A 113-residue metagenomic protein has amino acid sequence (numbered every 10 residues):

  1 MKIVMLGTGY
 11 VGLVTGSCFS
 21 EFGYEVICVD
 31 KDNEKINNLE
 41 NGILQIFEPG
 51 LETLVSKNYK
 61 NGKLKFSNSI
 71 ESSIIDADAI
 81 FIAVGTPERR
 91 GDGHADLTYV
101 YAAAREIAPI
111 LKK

Functional and structural regions predicted by a protein language model:
M1-K113: Structural/interface elements that position substrates and couple domains in central-metabolism enzymes
